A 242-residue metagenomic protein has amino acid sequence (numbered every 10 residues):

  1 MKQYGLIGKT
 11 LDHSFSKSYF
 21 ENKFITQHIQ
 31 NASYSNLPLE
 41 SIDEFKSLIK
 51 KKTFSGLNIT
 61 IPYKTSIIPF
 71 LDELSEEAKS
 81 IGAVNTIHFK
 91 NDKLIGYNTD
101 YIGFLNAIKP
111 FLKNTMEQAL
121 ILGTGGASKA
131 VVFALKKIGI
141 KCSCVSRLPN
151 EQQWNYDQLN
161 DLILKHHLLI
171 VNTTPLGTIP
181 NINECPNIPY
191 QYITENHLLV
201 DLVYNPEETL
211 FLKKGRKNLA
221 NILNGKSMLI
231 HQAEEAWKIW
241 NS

Functional and structural regions predicted by a protein language model:
K2-F111, K214: Phosphate/diphosphate ligand-binding glycine-rich loop within oxidoreductases
G8, G96-Y101, I108-L112, M116-I138 (+1 more regions): Glycine-rich adenosine-cofactor-binding loop
I59-S66, A127, P175-T178, N205: Short glycine-rich anion-binding loops that position phosphate/pyrophosphate groups of nucleotides and phosphorylated
K90, L112-Q118, I193-E195: Short helix-loop-beta connector
N106, N221-S242: Active-site capping/gating segments
K137-N155: NAD(P)-binding Rossmann-fold cofactor-contacting core
Q152-L223, S227: Rossmann-like adenosine-cofactor binding region
